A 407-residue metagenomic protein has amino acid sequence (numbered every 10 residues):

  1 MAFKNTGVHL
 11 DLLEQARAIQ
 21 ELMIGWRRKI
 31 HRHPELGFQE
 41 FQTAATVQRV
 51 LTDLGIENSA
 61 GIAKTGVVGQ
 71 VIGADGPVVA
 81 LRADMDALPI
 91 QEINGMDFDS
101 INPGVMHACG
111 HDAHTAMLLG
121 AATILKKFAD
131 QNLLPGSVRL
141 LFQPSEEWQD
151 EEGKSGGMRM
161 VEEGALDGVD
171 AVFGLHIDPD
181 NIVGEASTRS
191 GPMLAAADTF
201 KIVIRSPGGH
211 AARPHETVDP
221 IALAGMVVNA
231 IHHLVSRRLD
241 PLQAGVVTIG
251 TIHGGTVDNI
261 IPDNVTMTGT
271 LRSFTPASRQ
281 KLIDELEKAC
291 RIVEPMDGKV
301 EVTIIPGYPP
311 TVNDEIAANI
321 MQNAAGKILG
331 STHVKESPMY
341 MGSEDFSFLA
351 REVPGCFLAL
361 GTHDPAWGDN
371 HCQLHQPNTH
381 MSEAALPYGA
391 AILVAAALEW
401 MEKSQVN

Functional and structural regions predicted by a protein language model:
A2-H107, D112, A116-R139: Acidic/His- and Gly-rich active-site-bordering loop/insert found across diverse amide/peptide-bond hydrolases
F3-N5, I221-N407: Metal-dependent amide/peptide-bond hydrolase catalytic core, centered on the "pita-bread" metallohydrolase fold
V8, I19-W26, Q39-V50, P77 (+18 more regions): General structural feature for long, well-ordered alpha-helical segments within catalytic domains of soluble enzymes
I30, G69, L81, H111 (+8 more regions): Divalent metal-coordination and catalytic microenvironments
E35, D84-D86, S145-E147, D178 (+2 more regions): Active-site beta-loop-alpha junctions enriched in small/polar residues
A80-R82, F200-V203, F357-H363: Non-cysteine beta-strand/loop elements that form the S-adenosyl-L-methionine
L88-I90, N94-M106, D112-A113, F128-T251 (+2 more regions): Histidine/acidic-residue-rich, glycine-tolerant segments that coordinate divalent metal ions
